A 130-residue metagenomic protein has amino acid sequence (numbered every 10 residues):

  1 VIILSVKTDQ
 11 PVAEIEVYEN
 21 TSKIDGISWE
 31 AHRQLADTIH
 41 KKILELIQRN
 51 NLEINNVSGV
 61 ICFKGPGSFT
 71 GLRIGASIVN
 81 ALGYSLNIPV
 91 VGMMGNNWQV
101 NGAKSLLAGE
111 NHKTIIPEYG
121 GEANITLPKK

Functional and structural regions predicted by a protein language model:
V1-L44, R49-N55, V90-K130: Oxyanion-binding and handling regions
L4-V6, C62-G65: Catalytic beta-strand/loop module used to bind and position nucleotide/cofactor moieties in cofactor-attachment
P11, G65-P66: Short glycine-rich anion-binding loops that position phosphate/pyrophosphate groups of nucleotides and phosphorylated
E14, F69-T70: Short acidic/glycine-rich loop or secondary-structure boundary segments that cap or lie
R33, S68-F69: A generic secondary-structure micro-motif detector that highlights 1-2 residue hydrophobic/ambivalent hotspots embedded
G59-K64, T70-V90: DPxDG-like acidic metal-binding loop motif
